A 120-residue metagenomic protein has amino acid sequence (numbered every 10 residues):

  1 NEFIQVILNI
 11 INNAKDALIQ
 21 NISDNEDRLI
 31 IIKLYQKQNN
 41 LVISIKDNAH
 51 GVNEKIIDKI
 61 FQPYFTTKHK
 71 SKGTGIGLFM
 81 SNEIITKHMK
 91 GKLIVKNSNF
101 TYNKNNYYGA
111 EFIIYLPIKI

Functional and structural regions predicted by a protein language model:
F3-I4: A residue-level detector for a conserved hydrophobic packing site within the catalytic ATP-binding domain
N13-L18: Short helix-loop "hinge" at the ATP-lid/N-box region of the Bergerat-fold HATPase_c
N25-N39: Short beta-strand/loop element within the Bergerat-fold HATPase_c
D47: Acidic ATP/Mg2+-coordinating residue in the GHKL
V52-Y64: Short conserved segment of the HATPase_c
M80-K90: Conserved glycine-/histidine-rich ATP-lid loop and adjacent helix of the Bergerat-fold HATPase_c
M89-N103: Glycine-rich ATP-binding loops of the HATPase_c
